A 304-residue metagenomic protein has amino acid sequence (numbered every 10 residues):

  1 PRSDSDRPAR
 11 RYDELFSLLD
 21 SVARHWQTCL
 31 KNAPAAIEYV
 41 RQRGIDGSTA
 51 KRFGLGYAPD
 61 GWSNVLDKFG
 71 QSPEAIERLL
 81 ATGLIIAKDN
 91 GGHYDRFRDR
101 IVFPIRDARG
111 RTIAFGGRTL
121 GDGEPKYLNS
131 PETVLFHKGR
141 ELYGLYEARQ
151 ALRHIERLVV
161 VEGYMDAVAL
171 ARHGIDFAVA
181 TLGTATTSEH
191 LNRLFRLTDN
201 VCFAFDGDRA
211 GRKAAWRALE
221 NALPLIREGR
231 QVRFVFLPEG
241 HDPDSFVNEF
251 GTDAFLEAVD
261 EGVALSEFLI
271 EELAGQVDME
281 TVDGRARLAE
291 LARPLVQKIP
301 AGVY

Functional and structural regions predicted by a protein language model:
P1: Conserved P-loop/Walker A NTP-binding site and adjacent catalytic elements of P-loop NTPases
D4-V22, E38, P59-V201, A215: Phosphate-handling DNA/RNA-contact segment within nucleic-acid enzymes
S5-F16, L30-A33, L55-W62, R96-R98 (+4 more regions): Conserved phosphate/pyrophosphate-binding and hydrolysis machinery centered on Walker-type P-loop NTPases, extending
V22-T28: N-terminal phosphate-binding caps/lids of nucleotide- and nucleic-acid-binding domains
A23, I37, R293-Q297: Amphipathic alpha-helical segments within well-ordered protein domains
R43-S63, R196: Short, conserved phosphate-binding/catalytic loop or strand-edge motifs used in phosphoryl-/nucleotidyl-transfer
D208-V232, F236-P238: Phosphate/diphosphate-binding loops
G229-Y304: C-terminal or mid-to-C-terminal helical accessory/interaction module adjacent to the motor/catalytic core
